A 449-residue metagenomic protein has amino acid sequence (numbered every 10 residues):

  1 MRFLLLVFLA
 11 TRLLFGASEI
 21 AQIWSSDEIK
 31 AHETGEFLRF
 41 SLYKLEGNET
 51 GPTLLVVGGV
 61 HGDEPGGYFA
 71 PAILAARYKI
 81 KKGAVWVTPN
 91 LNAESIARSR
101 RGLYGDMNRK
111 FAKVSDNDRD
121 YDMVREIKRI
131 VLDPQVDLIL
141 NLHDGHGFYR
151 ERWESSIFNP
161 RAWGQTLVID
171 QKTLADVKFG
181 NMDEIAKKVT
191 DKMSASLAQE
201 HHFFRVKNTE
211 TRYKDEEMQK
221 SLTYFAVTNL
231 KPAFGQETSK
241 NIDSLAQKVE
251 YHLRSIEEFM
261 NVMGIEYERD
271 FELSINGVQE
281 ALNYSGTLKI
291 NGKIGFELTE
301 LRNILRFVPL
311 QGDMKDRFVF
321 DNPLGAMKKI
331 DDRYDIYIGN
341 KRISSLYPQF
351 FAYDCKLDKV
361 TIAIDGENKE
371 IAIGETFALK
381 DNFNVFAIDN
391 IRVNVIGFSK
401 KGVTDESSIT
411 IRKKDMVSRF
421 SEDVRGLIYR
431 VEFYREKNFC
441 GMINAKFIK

Functional and structural regions predicted by a protein language model:
F3, L13, A17-K449: Structured catalytic-domain cores with a bias toward divalent-metal coordination
L5-L9: A broad helix-preferring feature
